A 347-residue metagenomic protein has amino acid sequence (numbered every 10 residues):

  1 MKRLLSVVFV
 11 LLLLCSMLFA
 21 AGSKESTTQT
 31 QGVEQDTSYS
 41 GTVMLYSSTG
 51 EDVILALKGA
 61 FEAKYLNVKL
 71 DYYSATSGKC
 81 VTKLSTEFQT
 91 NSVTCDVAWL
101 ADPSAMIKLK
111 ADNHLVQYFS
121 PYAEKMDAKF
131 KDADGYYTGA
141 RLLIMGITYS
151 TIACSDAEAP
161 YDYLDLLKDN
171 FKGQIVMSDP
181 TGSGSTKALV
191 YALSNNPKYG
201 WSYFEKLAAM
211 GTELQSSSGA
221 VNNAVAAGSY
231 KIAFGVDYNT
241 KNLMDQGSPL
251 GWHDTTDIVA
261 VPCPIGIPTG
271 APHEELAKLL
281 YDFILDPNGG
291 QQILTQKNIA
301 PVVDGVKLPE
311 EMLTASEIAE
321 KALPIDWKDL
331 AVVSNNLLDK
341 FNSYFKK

Functional and structural regions predicted by a protein language model:
M1-T42, K347: Short, low-complexity disordered leader/linker segments with a strong preference for bacterial N-terminal type II
G32-D71, I147, L243: Short, polar/charged alpha-helical segment
M44-A56, Y73, S77-G78, V93-S229: Extracytoplasmic ligand-binding site segments that recognize negatively charged/polar headgroups
S104-K108, Y230-P249, N298: A ligand-binding cleft/hinge motif common to bilobed small-molecule-binding domains
A128, L143, E205-A208, L214-Q215 (+2 more regions): Periplasmic-binding protein-like
G146-A153, V261-E274, I284, Q292-L294: A bilobed periplasmic-binding-protein/Venus flytrap-type ligand-binding module shared by bacterial periplasmic
G173-T181, I284-K307: Periplasmic-binding protein-like
E310-K347: Extracellular/periplasmic bilobal clamshell ligand-binding domains
